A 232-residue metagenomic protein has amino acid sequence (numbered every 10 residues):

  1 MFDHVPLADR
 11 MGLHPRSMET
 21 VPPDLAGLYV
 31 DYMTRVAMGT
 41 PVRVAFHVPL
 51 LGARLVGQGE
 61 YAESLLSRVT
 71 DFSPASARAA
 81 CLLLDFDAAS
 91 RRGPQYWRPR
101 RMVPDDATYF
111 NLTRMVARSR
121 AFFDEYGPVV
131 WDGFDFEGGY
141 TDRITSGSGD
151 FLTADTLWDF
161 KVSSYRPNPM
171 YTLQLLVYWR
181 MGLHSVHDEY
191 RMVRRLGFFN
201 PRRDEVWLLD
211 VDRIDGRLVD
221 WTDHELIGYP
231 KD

Functional and structural regions predicted by a protein language model:
M1-I144: Metal-dependent nuclease catalytic cores that hydrolyze phosphodiester bonds in DNA/RNA, characterized by
G133-L152, D212-D215, V219-P230: An acidic intrinsically disordered interaction segment
G149-S164: Conserved catalytic cores of phosphodiester-cleaving nucleases, focusing on short active-site segments
K161-D232: Accessory, usually C-terminal, subdomains that scaffold auxiliary metal cofactors
